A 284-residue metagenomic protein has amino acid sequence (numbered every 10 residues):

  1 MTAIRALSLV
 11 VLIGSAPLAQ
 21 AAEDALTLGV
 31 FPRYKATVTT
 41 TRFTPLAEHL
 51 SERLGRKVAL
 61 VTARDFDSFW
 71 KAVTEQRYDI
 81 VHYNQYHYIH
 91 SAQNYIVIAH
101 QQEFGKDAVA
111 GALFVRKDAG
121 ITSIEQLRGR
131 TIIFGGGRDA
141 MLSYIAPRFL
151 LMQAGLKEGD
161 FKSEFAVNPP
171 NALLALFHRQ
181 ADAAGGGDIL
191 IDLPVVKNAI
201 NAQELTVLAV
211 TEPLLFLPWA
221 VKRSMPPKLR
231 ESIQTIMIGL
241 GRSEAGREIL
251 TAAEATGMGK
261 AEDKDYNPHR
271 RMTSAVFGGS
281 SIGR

Functional and structural regions predicted by a protein language model:
A22-H87: Extracytoplasmic small-molecule ligand-binding "clamshell" domains of the periplasmic binding protein/Venus flytrap
D24, L28-H49, A112-L173, A181: Bilobed "Venus flytrap"/periplasmic-binding protein-like clamshell domains and structurally analogous long
T27-R33, K106-A112, A199-M237, R247 (+1 more regions): Periplasmic-binding protein-like
S51-V61, M152-A166, A202-E204, G283: A local structural motif
K57, G137-L150, T235-R284: Ligand-binding clefts/hinges and TM-proximal coupling segments of bilobed small-molecule sensing domains
L60-K71, G159-L174, P213-L215: Short helix-initiation/N-cap motifs at beta->coil->alpha
D67-V81, P169-I189: Short helices/loops that flank or line small-molecule/ion binding pockets
N84-N94, Q153, F177-H178, D182-Q203: A ligand-binding cleft/hinge motif common to bilobed small-molecule-binding domains
